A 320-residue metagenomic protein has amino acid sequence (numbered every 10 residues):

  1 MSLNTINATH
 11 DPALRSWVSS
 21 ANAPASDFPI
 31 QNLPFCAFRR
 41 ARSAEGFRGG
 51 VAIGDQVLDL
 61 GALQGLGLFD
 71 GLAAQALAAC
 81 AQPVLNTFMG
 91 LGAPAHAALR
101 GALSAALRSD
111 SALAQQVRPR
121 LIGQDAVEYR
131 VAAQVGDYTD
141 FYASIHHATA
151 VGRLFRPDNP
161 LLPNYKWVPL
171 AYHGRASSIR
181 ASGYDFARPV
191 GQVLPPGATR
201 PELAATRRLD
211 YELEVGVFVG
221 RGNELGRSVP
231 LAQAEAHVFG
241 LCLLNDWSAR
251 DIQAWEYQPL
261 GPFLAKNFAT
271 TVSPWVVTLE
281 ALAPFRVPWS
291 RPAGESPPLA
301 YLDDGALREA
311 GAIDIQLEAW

Functional and structural regions predicted by a protein language model:
N7-R40, A52, L58-W320: Active-site microenvironments in enzyme catalytic cores
A41-G46: Short, solvent-exposed loop/turn segments that connect beta-strands within catalytic domains and beta-strand-rich
